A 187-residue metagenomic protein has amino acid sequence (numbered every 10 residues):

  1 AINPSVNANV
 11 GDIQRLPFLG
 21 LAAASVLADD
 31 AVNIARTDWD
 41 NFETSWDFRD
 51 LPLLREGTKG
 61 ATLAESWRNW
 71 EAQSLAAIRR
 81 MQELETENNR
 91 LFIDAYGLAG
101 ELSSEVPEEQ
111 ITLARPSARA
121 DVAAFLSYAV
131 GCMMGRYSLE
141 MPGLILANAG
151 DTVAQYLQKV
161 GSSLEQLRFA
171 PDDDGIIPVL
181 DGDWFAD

Functional and structural regions predicted by a protein language model:
A1-R15, V26-I34: Basic, amphipathic alpha-helical recognition segments used for DNA target recognition
F18-D187: Non-catalytic DNA-recognition/assembly elements of restriction-modification systems
